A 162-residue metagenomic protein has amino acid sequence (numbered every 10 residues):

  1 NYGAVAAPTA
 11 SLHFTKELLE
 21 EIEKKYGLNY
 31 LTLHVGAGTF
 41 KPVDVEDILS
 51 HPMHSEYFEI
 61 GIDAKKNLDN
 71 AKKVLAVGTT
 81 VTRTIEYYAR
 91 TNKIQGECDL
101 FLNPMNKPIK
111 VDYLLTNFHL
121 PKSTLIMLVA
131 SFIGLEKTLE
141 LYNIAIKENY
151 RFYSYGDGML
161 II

Functional and structural regions predicted by a protein language model:
N1-I162: Surface-exposed, charge/polar-rich loops and edge strands
